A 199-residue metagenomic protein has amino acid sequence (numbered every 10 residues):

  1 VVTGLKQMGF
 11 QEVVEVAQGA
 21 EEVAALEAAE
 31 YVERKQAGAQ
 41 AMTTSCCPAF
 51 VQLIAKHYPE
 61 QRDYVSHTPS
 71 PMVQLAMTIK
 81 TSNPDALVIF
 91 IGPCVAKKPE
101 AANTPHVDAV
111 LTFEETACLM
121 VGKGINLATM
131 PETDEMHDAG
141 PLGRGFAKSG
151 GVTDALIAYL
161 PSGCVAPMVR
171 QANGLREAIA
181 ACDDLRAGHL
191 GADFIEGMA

Functional and structural regions predicted by a protein language model:
V1-A199: Iron-sulfur-associated redox domains of electron-transfer enzymes in respiratory and anaerobic energy metabolism
